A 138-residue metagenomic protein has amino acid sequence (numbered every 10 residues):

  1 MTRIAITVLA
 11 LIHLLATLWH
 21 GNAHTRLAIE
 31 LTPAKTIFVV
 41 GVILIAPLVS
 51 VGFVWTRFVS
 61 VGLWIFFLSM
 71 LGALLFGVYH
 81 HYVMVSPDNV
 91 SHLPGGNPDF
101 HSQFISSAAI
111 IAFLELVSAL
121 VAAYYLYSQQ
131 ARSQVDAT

Functional and structural regions predicted by a protein language model:
M1-H13, V121-R132: Cytosolic juxtamembrane helix and N-cap/initiation of the first transmembrane helix
A16-H24, S69-P87: C-terminal TM-helix exit segments that contain a strictly Trp-centered aromatic cap at the helix terminus
H20-A46: Transmembrane alpha-helix entry/boundary detector in multi-pass membrane proteins
V42-S50, I111-A119: Core segments of transmembrane alpha-helices that mediate helix-helix packing or line hydrophobic substrate/ligand
L48-W64: Juxtamembrane helix-break-helix junctions at the cytosolic face of small multi-pass alpha-helical membrane proteins
V54, H81-P94: A cytosolic-side transmembrane-helix exit/cap motif
G95-E115: Individual transmembrane alpha-helices with interfacial aromatic-anchor signatures
R132-T138: Short, highly charged, low-complexity non-transmembrane loops/tails of multi-pass membrane proteins
